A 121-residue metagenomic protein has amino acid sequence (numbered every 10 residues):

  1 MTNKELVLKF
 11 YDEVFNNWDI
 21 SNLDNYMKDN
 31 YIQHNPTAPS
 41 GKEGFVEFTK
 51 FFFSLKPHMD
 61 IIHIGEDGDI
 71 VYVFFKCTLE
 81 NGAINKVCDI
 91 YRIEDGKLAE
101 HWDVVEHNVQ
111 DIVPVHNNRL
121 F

Functional and structural regions predicted by a protein language model:
M1-F121: C-terminal and inter-domain tail/linker signature
